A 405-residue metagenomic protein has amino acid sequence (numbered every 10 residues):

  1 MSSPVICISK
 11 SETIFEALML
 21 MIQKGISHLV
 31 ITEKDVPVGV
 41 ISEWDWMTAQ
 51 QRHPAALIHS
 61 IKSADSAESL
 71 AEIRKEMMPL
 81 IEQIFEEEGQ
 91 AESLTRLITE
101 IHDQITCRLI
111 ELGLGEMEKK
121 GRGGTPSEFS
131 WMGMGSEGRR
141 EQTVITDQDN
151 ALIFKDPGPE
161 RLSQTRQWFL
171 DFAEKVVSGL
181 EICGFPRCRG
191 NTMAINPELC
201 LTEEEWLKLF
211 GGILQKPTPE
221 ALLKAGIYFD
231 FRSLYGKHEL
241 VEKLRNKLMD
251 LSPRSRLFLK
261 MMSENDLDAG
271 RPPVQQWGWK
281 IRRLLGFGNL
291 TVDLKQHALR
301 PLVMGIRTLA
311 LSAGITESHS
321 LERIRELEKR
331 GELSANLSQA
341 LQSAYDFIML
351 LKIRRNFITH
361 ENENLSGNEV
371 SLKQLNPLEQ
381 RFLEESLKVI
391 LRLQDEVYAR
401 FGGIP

Functional and structural regions predicted by a protein language model:
M1, T13-I14, S66: Short, structural beta-strand-to-alpha-helix junction motif
M1-V5, D147: Bateman (tandem CBS) regulatory domains
I6, S27, P186: Residue-level detector of anion-binding/catalytic polar loops
C7-G25, T32: The conserved cystathionine-beta-synthase
T13, D45-W46, D147: Histidine- and aromatic-rich ligand-binding microenvironments
M21, L29-W46: A glycine-centered beta-loop-beta connector
W44-S60: A short, polar/charged loop-to-alpha-helix boundary motif
A56-P405: A nucleotide- and high-energy phosphate-metabolite-utilizing enzyme signature
